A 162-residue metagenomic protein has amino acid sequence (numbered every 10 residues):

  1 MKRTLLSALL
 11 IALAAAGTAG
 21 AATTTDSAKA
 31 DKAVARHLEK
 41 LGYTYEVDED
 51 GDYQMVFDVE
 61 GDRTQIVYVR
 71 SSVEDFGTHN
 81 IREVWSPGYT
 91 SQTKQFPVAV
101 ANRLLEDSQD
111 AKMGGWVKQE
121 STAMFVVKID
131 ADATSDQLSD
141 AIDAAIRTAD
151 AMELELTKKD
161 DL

Functional and structural regions predicted by a protein language model:
K2-L6, A12-T64: Charge-rich, low-complexity N-terminal segments
A21-T25, P87-S91, V127-S139: Second-shell loop/turn segments in exported
D31, A35-L38, V98-A101, S139-I142 (+1 more regions): Extracytoplasmic/secreted envelope proteins and their assembly/folding machinery, especially bacterial periplasmic
E46-G51, D75-T78, V117-S121: Short, ordered beta-strand-loop transition motifs
V59-S86: Long, continuous compositionally biased terminal/linker segments
N80-T122: Short, internal acidic amphipathic alpha-helical interface segments that mediate docking to partner proteins
L105-E153: A short, solvent-exposed beta-edge/loop patch
T157-L162: Short, highly charged C-terminal tails/helix-capping segments
